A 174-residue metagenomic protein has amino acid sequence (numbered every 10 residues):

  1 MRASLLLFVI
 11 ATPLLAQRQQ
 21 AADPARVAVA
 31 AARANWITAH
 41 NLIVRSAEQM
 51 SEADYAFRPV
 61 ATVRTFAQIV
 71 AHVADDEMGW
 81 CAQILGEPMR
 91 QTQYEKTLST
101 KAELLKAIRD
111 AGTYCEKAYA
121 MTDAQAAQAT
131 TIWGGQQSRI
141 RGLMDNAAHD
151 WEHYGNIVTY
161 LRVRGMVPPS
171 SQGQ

Functional and structural regions predicted by a protein language model:
M1-S4: Positively charged n-region of N-terminal signal peptides that target proteins for export
L7-F8, W151: Small-residue packing motifs within transmembrane alpha-helices
F8-A16: Hydrophobic h-region of N-terminal signal peptides that target proteins for export in Gram-negative bacteria
Q17-A25: Cleaved targeting-peptide boundary
P24-N35: N-terminal beta-strand motif that seeds the catalytic metal site of vicinal oxygen chelate
R33-I37, N41-V44, D54-Q93, T131-Q174: Short, contiguous alpha-helical
S46, L98-I132, Q137-H153: Acidic/histidine-rich alpha-helical segments that form the ligand environment of transition-metal centers
